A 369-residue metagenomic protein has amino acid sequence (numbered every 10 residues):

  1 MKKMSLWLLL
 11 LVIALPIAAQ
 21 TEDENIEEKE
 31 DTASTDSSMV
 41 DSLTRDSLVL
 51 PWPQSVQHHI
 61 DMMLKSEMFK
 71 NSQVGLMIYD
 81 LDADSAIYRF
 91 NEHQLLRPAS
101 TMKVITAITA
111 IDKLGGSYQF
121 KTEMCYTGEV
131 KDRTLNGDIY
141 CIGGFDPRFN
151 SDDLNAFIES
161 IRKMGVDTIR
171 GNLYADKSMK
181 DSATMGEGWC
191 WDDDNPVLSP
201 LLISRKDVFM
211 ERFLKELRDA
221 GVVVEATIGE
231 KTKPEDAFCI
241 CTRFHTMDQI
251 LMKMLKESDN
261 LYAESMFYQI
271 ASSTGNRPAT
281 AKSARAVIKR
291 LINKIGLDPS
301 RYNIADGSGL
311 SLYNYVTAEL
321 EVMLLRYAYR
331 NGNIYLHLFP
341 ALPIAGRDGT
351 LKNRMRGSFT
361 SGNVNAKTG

Functional and structural regions predicted by a protein language model:
M1-I26, T32, S37, S47: Bacterial Sec-dependent N-terminal signal peptides
E24-D82, Y88-L95, E159-G165: Beta-lactamase-like hydrolase cores
S42-P51, R89-P98, I139-F149, I158 (+7 more regions): Second-shell loop/turn segments in exported
F69-Q73, N91-H93, A99-M102, S117-Q119 (+6 more regions): Extracytoplasmic
D84, P98-G116, L173, R212-L217 (+1 more regions): Active-site SXXK
G116-D181, G188-P196, L202-I203: Active-site-adjacent, His/Asp/Glu-enriched structural segments that form or flank metal-binding and acid/base networks
K206-F339: A small/polar active-site loop signature that marks catalytic segments
N293-D298, I344-G369: Active-site Gly/Thr loop motif
